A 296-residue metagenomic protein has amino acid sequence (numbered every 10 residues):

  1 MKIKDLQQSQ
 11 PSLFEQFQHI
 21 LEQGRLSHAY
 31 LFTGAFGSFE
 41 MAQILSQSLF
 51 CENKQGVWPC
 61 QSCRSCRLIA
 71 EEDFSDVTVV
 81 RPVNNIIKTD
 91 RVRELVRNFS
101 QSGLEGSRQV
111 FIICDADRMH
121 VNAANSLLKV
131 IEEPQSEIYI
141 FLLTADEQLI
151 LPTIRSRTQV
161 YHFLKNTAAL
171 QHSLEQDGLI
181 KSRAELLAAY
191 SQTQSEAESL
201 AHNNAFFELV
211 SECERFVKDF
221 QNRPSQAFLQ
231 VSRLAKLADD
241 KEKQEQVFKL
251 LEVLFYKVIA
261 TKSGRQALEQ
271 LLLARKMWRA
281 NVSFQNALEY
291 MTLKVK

Functional and structural regions predicted by a protein language model:
M1-S48, G56, S65-L68, S136-Y139 (+2 more regions): Charged, glycine-rich active-site and insertion segments that engage polyanionic ligands
F14, F39, C60, F74 (+4 more regions): Amphipathic alpha-helical transducer elements in NTP-driven molecular machines
E15-L21, T89-V110, R118, N122-K129: Conserved alpha-helical scaffold flanking the Walker A/P-loop in AAA+ ATPase domains
E22-R25, Q55-G56, I69-D73, Q101-G106 (+3 more regions): Conserved catalytic network of the ASCE P-loop NTPase/AAA+ motor domain
P59-K88: AAA+/P-loop NTPase substrate/partner-engagement loops
T78-I86, D90-V92, H162-L164, D177: Localized chelating/binding microdomains that coordinate divalent metal ions or stabilize phosphate-bearing
I112-C114, L127, I138-T144: Structural recognition of the conserved hydrophobic beta-strand(s) that form the central parallel beta-sheet of P-loop
